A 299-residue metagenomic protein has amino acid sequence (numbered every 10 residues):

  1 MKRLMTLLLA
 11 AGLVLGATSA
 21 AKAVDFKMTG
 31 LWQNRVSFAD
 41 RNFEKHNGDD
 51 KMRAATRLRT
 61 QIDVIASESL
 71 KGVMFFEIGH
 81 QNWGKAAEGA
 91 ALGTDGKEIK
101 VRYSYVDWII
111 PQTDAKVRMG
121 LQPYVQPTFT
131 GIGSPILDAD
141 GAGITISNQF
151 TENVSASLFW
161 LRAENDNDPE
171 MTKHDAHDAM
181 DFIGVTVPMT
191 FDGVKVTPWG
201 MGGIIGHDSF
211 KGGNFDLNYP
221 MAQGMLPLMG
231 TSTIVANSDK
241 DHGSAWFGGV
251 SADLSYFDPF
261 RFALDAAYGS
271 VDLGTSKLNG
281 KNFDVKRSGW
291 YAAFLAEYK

Functional and structural regions predicted by a protein language model:
K2-Q122, I144-L158, V187-V194, P198 (+6 more regions): Beta-barrel outer-membrane channel/assembly domains of diderm bacteria
A39-F43, W83-A87, Q126-G131, A156 (+3 more regions): Outer-membrane beta-barrel proteins
H46-G48, A90-L92, S134-A139, K173-D178 (+2 more regions): Flexible, surface-exposed loop regions and adjacent strand-edge segments of Gram-negative outer-membrane beta-barrel
I78-G79, Y124, A163, G203: Short, solvent-exposed loop/turn segments at secondary-structure junctions
M119, P127-I136, A266: Surface-exposed extracellular loop regions of Gram-negative outer-membrane beta-barrel proteins, predominantly
G120-Q126, F159, A163-D166, A176 (+2 more regions): Flexible, solvent-exposed coil segments and beta strand-coil junctions, predominantly the extracellular/periplasmic
L137-N148, H177-T186: Membrane-interface loop-to-helix entry segments
A156, R162-L217, D239-D241: Solenoidal tandem-repeat scaffolds enriched in leucines and small polar residues
